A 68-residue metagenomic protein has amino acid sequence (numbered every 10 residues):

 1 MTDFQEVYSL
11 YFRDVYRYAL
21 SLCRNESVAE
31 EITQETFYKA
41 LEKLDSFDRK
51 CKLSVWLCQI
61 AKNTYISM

Functional and structural regions predicted by a protein language model:
M1, Q5, K50, S54-C58: Short, structured helix-loop boundary elements
M1-R17, E30: A short, charge-rich alpha-helical start-of-domain segment used by transcription regulators
V15, A19, L57, A61-M68: Hydrophobic-face residues of short alpha-helical interaction/recognition segments
A29, K39, W56-I60: Compositionally biased, low-complexity segments enriched in small residues
F37-K52: Sigma70-family region 2
